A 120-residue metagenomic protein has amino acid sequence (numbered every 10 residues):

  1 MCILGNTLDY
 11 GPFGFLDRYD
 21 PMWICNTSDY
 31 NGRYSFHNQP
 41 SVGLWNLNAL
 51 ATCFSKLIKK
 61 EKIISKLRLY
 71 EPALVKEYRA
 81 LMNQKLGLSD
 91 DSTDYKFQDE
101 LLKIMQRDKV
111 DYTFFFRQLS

Functional and structural regions predicted by a protein language model:
M1-L44, T52-K56: Catalytic activation segment of kinase domains across protein kinase-like and atypical kinase folds
Y30-S120: Regulatory N- and C-terminal appendages and interdomain linkers associated with kinase/kinase-like NTP transferase
